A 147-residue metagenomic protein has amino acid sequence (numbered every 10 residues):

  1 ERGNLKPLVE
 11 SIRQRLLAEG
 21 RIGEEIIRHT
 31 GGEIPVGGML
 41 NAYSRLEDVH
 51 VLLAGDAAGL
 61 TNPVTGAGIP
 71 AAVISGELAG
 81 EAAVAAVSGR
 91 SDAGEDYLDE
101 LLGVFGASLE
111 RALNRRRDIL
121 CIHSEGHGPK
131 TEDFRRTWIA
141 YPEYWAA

Functional and structural regions predicted by a protein language model:
R2-L78: FAD/FMN-dependent oxidoreductases across multiple families
E81-A147: C-terminal helical "tail/cap" subdomain of flavin- and related membrane-associated enzymes
